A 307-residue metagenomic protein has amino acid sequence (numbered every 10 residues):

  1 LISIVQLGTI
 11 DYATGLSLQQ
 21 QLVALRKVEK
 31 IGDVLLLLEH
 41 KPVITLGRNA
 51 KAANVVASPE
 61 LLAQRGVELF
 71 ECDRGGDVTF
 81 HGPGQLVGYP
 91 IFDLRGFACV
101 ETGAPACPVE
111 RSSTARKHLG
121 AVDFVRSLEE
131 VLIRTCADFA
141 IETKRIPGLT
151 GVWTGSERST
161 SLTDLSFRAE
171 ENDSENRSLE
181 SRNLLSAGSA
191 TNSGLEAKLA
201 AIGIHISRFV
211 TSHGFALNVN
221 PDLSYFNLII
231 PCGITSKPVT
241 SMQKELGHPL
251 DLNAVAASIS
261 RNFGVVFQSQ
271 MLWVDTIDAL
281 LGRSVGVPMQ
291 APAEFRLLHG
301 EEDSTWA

Functional and structural regions predicted by a protein language model:
L1-R168, D173-N176, N183-S193, P249-L250 (+1 more regions): N-terminal lobe of the biotin/lipoate ligase/transferase fold
K27, A137, P221, G264-F267: Hydrophobic/aromatic-lined pockets within catalytic cores
L86, S207-L223: Conserved phosphate/anionic-ligand binding catalytic regions in large, soluble enzymes, centered on
D93-R95, H205, N218-N220, E245: Solvent-exposed residues in well-ordered beta-strands and their adjoining turns, especially edge/terminal strands
A197-I202: Histidine/acidic-rich helix-loop-helix segments that form or flank divalent-metal centers in metalloenzyme catalytic
H205, S224-A307: C-terminal accessory segment of soluble enzyme catalytic cores
